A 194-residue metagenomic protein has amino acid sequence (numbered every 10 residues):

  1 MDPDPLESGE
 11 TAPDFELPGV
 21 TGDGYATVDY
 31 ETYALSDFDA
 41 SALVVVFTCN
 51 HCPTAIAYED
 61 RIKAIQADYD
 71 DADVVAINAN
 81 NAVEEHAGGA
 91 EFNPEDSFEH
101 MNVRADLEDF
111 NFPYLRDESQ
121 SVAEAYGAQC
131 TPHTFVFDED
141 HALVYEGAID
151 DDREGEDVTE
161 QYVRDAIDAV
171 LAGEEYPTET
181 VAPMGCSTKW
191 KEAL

Functional and structural regions predicted by a protein language model:
M1-T180, E192-L194: Chalcogenol-based redox active-site neighborhoods
K189: Class I S-adenosyl-L-methionine
